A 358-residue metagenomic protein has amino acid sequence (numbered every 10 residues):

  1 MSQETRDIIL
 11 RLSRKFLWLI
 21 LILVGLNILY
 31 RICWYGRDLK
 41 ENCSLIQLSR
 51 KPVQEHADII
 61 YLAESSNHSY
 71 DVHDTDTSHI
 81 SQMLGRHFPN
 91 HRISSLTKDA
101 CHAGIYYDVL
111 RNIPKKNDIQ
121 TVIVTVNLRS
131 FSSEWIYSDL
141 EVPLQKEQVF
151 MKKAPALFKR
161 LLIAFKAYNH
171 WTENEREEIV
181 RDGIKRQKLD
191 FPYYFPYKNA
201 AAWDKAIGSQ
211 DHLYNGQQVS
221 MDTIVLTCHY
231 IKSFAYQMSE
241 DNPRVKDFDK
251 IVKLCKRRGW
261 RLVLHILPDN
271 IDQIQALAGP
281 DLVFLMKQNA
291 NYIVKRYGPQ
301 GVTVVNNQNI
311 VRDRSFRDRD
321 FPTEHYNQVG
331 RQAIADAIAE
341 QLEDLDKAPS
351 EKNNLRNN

Functional and structural regions predicted by a protein language model:
S2-L21: N-terminal Sec-pathway targeting helices
L21-S95: Membrane/wall-proximal cationic-aromatic binding patches
S66-A154: Membrane-embedded segments
T75-Q82, Y107-D108, D241-D249, L282-I293: Well-ordered, non-membrane alpha-helical segments in soluble/globular domains
L140-R258, N353-N358: Secreted/periplasmic serine-hydrolase-like ester/acetyl group-modifying domain
V252-D281: Active-site segments of SGNH/GDSL-like serine hydrolases that catalyze O-acetyl group transfer/hydrolysis on lipids
D272-N307: Substrate-gating cap/lid alpha-helix
R319-N358: Histidine-centered active-site loop/cap adjacent to the catalytic His in serine esterases/O-acetyl transfer systems
